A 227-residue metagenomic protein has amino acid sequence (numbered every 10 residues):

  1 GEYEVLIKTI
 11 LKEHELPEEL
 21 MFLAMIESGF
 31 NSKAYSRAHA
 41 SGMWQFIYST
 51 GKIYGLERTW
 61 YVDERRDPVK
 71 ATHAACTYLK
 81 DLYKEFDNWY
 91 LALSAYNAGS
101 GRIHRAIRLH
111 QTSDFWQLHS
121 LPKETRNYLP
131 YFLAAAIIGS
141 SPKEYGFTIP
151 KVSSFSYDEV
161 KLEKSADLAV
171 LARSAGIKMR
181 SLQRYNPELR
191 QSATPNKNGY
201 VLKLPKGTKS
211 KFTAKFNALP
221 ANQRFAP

Functional and structural regions predicted by a protein language model:
G1-T9, E13-H14, R58-Y61, R65-E85 (+1 more regions): Extracytoplasmic and endomembrane cell-envelope/extracellular-matrix remodeling and assembly machinery
E2, E18-E19, Q45-S49, I53 (+1 more regions): Generic alpha-helical secondary structure signal
P17-M25, S41, W89-S94: Alpha-helical scaffolds flanking conserved acidic
E19, N31-K33, T59, R180: A local structural micro-motif
L20, A40-S41, L129, G199: A structure-centric signal for secondary-structure junctions around beta-strands
K33-G55: Short, surface-exposed glycine/acidic/tryptophan-bearing loops
